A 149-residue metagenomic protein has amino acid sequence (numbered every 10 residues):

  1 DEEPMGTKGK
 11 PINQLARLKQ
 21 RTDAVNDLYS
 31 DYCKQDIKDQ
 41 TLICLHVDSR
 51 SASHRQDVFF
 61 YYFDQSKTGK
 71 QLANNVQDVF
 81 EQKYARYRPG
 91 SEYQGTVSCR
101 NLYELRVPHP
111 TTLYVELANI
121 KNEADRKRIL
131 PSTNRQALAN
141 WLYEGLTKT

Functional and structural regions predicted by a protein language model:
D1-K67: Catalytic-core regions of hydrolytic enzymes
E2-E3, A24, K34-D39, Q77 (+5 more regions): Glutamate identity and glutamate-enriched acidic tracts
G6-G9, D27, G69, G90 (+2 more regions): Residue-identity detector for glycine
K8-A24, L72-S91: Charged, low-complexity, helix/coiled-coil-prone segments
Q20, H54-F80, P110, Q136-L138: Cysteine protease catalytic core and zymogen-processing segment of caspase-like enzymes
N26-C33, Q77-R86, N134, Y143-K148: Sec-exported extracytoplasmic/periplasmic mature domains
C44, D48-S51, Y61, R88-T149: Active-site-adjacent mobile loop/cap segments within catalytic or ligand-binding domains
